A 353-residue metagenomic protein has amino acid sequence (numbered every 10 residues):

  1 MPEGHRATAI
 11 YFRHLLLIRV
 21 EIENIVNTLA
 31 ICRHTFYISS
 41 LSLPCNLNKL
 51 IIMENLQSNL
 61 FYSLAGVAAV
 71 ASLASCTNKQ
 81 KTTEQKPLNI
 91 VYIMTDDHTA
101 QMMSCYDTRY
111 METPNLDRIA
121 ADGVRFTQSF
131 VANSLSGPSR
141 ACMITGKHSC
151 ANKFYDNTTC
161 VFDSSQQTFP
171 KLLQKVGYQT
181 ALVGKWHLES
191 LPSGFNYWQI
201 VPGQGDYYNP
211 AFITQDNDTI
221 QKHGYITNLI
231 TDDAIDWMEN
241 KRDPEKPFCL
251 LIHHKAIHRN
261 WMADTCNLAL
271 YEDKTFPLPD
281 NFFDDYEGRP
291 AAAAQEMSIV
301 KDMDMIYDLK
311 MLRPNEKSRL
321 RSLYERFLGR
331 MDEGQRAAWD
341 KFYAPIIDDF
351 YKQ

Functional and structural regions predicted by a protein language model:
M1-A7, H14-L17, I25-P87: Bacterial Sec-dependent N-terminal signal peptides
I10-Y11, I18-R19, N24, I38-S39 (+3 more regions): Intrinsically disordered, low-complexity segments enriched in polar/charged small residues
H14, E21, F283-E287: Flexible, low-complexity linker and terminal segments
E54-A68, S72-Q353: Formylglycine-dependent sulfatase
